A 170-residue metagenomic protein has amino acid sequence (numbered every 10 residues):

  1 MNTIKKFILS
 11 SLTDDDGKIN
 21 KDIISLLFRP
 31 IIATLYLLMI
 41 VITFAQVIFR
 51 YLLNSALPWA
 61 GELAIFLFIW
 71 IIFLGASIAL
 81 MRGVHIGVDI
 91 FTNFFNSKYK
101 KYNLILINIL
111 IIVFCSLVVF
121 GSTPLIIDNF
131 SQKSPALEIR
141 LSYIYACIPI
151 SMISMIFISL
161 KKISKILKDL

Functional and structural regions predicted by a protein language model:
M1-L170: Alpha-helical transmembrane segments and membrane-interface helix-loop junctions in multi-pass membrane proteins
